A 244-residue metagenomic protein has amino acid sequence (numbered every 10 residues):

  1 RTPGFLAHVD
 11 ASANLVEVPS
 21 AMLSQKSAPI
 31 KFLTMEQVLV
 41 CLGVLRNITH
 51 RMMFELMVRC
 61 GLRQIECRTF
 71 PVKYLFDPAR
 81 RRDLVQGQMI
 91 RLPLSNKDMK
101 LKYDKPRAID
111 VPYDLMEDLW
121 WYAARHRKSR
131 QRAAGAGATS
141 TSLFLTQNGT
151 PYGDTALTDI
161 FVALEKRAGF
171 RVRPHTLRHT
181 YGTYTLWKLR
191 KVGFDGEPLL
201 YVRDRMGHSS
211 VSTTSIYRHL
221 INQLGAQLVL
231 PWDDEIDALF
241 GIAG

Functional and structural regions predicted by a protein language model:
R1-E36, Q147: Flexible interdomain linker/hinge and immediately adjacent N-terminus of the catalytic tyrosine-recombinase domain
M35-Q64: Basic, Lys/Arg- and aromatic-enriched nucleic-acid-binding interface segment
L56-M57, D114-H126, F144, F161 (+4 more regions): Short, structured motif recognition centered on aromatic/hydrophobic residues
T69-D118: Conserved tyrosine-mediated DNA breakage-rejoining catalytic core shared by Y-recombinases
P112-R171: Active-site/catalytic core of tyrosine-dependent DNA strand-transfer enzymes
T155-D204: Short, basic (Lys/Arg/His-rich) helix/loop patches that form interaction surfaces in the mid-to-C-terminal regions
M206-D234: Catalytic-site neighborhood detector that most strongly recognizes the C-terminal catalytic loop/helix of tyrosine
W232-G244: C-terminal secondary-structure termini that scaffold catalytic or DNA-interacting sites
